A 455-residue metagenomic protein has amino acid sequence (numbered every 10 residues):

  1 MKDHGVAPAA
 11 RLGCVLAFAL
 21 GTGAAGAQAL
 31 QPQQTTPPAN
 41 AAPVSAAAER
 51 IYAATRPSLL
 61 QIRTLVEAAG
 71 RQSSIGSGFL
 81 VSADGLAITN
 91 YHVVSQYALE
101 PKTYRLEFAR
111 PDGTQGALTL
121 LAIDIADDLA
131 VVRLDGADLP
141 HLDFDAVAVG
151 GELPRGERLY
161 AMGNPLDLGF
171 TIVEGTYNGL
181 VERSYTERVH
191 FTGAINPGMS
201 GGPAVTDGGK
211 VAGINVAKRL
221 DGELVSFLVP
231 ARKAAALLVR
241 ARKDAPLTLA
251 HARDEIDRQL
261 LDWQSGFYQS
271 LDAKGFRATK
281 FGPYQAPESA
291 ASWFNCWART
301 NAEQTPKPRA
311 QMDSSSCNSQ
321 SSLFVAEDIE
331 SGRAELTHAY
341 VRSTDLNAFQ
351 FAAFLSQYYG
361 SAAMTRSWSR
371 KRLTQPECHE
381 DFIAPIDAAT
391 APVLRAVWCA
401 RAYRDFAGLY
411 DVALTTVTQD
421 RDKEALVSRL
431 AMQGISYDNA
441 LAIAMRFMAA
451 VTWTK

Functional and structural regions predicted by a protein language model:
M1-R50, A450-T454: N-terminal targeting leaders that route proteins to membranes or the secretory/organellar pathways
A27-S77, P246-A302: N-terminal activation segment of mature serine protease catalytic domains
T55-R71, D135-F144, L168-A245: Active-site region of chymotrypsin-like
S77, A83, R155, S200-G201: Short, flexible surface segments
S82-M162, D167-F170, Y185-R188: Conserved active-site neighborhood of the chymotrypsin/trypsin-like protease fold
A235, R242-A245, S292-F294, R421-K455: Surface-exposed amphipathic alpha-helical segments
F294-G360: Secretory pathway targeting signatures of secreted, lumenal, and periplasmic proteins
A353-Q419: Signature of long, low-cysteine stretches enriched in small and polar/charged residues
